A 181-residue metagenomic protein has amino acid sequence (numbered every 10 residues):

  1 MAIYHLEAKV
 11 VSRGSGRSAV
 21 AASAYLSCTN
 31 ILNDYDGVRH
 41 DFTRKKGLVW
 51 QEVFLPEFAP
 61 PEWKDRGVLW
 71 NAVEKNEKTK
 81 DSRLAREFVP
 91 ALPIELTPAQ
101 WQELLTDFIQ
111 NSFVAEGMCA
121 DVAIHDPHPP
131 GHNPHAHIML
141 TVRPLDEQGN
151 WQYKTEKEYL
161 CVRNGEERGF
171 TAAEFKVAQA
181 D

Functional and structural regions predicted by a protein language model:
M1-D181: N-terminal nicking endonuclease/strand-transfer module with a His-rich metal-binding environment and a catalytic Tyr
